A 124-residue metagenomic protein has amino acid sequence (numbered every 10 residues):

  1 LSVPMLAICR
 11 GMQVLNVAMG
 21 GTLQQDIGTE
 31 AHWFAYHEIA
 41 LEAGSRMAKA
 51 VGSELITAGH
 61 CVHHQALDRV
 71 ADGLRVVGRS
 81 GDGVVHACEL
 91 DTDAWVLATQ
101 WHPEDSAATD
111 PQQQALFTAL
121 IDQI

Functional and structural regions predicted by a protein language model:
L1-T22: Catalytic nucleophile loop
L1-V3, G28-I124: Amide-donor transfer/coupling interface in amidating biosynthetic enzymes
Q25: Acidic/charged, solvent-exposed loop-and-adjacent secondary-structure segments enriched in E/D, K/R, S/T, and G/P
